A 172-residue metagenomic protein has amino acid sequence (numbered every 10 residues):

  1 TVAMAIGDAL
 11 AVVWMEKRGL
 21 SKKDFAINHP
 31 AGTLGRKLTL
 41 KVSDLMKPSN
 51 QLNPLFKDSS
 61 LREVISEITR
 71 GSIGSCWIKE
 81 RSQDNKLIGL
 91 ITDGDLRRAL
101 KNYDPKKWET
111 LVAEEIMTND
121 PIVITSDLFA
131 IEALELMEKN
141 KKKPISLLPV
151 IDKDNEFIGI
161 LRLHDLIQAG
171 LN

Functional and structural regions predicted by a protein language model:
T1-G19: Short alpha-helices
G7, K37-L40, K47-N50, R70-I73 (+1 more regions): Short gly/pro-enriched beta-turn/loop segments at secondary-structure junctions
L10, L45, I68, N85 (+3 more regions): Terminal peptide-recognition signature
E16-M46: Internal, active-site/partner-interface "lid" segment
L38-L52, E109-I122: Bateman (tandem CBS) regulatory domains
P54-I73, K79, L100, V123-S146 (+2 more regions): The conserved cystathionine-beta-synthase
I73, K86-Y103, E156-N172: Short beta->alpha transition motifs characteristic of CBS
K107, L111, E135-L136: C-terminal non-catalytic interaction/assembly regions of soluble proteins
